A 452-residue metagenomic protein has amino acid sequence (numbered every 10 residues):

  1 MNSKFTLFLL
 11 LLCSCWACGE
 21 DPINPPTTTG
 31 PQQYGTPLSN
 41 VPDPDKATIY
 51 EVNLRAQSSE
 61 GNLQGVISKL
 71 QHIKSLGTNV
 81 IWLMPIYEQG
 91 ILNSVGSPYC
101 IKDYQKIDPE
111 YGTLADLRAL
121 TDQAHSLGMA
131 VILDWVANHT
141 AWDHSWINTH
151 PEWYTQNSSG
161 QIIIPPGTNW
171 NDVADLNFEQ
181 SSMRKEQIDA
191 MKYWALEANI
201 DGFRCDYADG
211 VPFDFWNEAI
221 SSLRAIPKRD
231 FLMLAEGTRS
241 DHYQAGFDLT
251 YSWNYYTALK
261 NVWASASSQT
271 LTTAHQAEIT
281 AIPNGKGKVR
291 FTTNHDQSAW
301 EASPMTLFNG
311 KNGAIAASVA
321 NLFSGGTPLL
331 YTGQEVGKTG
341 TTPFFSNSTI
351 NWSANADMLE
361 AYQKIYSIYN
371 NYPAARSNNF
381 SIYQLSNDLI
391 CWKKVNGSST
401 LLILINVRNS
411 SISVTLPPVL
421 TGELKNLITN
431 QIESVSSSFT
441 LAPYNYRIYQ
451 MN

Functional and structural regions predicted by a protein language model:
N2-L9: Sec-dependent signal peptide recognition, specifically the positively charged N-region followed immediately by
S14-A17: C-terminal motif of bacterial Sec signal peptides marking the signal peptidase cleavage site
G19-W82, E88, Q123, N309-K311 (+2 more regions): Carbohydrate-interacting/catalytic domains
G30-P37, A190, L196, D206-F291 (+5 more regions): Active-site-proximal helices and loops of the catalytic beta/alpha 8
Y34-V80, M84-A198, E218-K228, L232: Substrate-binding/active-site clefts of carbohydrate-active enzymes
L54-S58, Y87, D108, A137 (+5 more regions): Short, flexible loop/turn elements at secondary-structure junctions
V80, A130, D201-G202, D230-L232 (+3 more regions): Beta-sheet entry/capping signal
W82-S94, D134-D143, D206-P212, A235-S240 (+2 more regions): Short, solvent-exposed turn/loop segments enriched in Gly/Ser/Thr/Pro and often Arg
